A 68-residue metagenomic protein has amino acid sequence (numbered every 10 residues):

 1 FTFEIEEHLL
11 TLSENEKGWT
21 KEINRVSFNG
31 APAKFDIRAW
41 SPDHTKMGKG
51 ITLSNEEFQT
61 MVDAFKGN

Functional and structural regions predicted by a protein language model:
F1-N68: Positively charged, low-complexity terminal tracts and the immediately adjacent first secondary-structure elements
